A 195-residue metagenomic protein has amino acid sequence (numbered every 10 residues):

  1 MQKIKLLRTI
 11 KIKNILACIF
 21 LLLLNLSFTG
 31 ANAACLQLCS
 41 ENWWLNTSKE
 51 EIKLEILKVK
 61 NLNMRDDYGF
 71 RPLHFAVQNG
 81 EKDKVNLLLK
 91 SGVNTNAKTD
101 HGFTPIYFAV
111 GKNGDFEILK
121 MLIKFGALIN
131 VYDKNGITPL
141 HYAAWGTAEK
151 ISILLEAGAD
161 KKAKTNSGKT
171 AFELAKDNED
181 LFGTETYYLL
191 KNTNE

Functional and structural regions predicted by a protein language model:
K3-A33: Classical Sec-dependent N-terminal signal peptides that target proteins to the secretory pathway
G30-F70, Q78, N192-E195: Intrinsically disordered, low-complexity regulatory segments in ankyrin-centric signaling systems
W43-T47, F75-E81, F108-D115, Y142-A148 (+1 more regions): Ankyrin repeat A-helix N-terminal signature
S48-I56, E81-L89, G114-I123, T147-L155 (+1 more regions): Ankyrin repeat structural motif
D160-N194: Leucine-rich solenoid repeat scaffolds
